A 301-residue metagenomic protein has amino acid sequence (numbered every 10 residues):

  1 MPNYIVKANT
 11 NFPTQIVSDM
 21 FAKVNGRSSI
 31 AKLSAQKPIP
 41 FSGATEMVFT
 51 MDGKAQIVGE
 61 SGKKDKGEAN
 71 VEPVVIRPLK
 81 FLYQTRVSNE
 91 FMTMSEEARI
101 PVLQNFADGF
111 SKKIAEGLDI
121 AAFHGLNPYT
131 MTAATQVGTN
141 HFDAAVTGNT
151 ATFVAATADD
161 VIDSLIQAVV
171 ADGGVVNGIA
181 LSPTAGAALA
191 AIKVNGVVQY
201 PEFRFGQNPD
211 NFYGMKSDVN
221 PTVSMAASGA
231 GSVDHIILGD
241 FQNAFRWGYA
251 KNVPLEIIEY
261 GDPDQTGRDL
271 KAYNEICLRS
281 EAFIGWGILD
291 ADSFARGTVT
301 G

Functional and structural regions predicted by a protein language model:
P2-G26, A31, E90-E97, A115-A122 (+3 more regions): Short, Lys/Arg-rich flexible segments
P2-Q84, D108, S293: Assembly/oligomerization interface modules of large self-assembling protein complexes
F49-M51, S88, S182-T184, N220 (+1 more regions): Structured loops at beta-to-helix junctions and adjacent beta-edge loops in soluble globular domains
A55-V58, V87, S95-E96, A188-A191 (+2 more regions): Short helix/loop capping segments that flank catalytic or ligand/cofactor-binding pockets
L82, F91, E116, A185-A187 (+2 more regions): Short loop/turn segments at secondary-structure transitions that flank enzyme active sites
S88-A171, R296, T300-G301: Alpha-helical scaffold segments that mediate packing/assembly in large oligomeric complexes
A151-D269: Extended oligomerization regions of viral-like shell subunits
Y260-G301: Extended, compositionally biased alpha-helical segments that mediate assembly or anchoring
